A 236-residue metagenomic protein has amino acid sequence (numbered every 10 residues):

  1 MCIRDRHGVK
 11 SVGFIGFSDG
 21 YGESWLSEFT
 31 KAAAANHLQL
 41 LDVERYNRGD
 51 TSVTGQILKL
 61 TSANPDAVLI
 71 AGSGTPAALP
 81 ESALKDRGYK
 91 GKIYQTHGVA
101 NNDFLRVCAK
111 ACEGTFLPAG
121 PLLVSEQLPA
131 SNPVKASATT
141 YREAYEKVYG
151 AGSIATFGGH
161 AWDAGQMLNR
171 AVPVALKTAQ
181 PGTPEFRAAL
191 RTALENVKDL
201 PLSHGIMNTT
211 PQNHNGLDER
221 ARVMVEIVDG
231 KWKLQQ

Functional and structural regions predicted by a protein language model:
M1-Q236: Extracytosolic ligand-binding ectodomains
